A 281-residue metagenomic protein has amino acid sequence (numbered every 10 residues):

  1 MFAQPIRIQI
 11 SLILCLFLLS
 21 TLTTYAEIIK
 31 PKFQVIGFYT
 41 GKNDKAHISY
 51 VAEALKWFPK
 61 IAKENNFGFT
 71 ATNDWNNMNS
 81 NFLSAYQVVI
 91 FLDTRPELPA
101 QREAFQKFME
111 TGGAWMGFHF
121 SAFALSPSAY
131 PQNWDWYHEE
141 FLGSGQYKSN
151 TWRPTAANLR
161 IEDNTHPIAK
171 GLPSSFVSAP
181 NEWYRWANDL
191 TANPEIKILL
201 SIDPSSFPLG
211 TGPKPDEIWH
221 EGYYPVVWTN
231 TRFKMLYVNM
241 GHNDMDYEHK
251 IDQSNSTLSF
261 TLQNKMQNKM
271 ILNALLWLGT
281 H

Functional and structural regions predicted by a protein language model:
F2-L12: Bacterial N-terminal signal peptides that target proteins for export
S11-T21: Bacterial N-terminal signal peptides
E27, K32-L125: Helical hinge/lid and interdomain linker segments adjacent to catalytic or ligand-binding clefts that mediate domain
E27-F33, S49, W57-K60, E64 (+3 more regions): Extracellular ligand-binding/catalytic regions of CAZymes and related secreted enzymes and adhesion modules
K42-N43, N77, P96, A122-A124 (+3 more regions): Short, solvent-exposed loop/turn segments at secondary-structure junctions
E53-W57, A100-A104, W136, P167 (+1 more regions): Extracytoplasmic/secreted proteins, especially bacterial periplasmic and envelope-associated proteins
R95-S174: A glycine-rich, often tryptophan-bearing local segment used as a flexible ligand/cofactor-contacting loop or short
N150-Y237: Catalytic beta-strand/loop cores that center a nucleophilic Ser/Cys/Thr and support acyl-enzyme chemistry
